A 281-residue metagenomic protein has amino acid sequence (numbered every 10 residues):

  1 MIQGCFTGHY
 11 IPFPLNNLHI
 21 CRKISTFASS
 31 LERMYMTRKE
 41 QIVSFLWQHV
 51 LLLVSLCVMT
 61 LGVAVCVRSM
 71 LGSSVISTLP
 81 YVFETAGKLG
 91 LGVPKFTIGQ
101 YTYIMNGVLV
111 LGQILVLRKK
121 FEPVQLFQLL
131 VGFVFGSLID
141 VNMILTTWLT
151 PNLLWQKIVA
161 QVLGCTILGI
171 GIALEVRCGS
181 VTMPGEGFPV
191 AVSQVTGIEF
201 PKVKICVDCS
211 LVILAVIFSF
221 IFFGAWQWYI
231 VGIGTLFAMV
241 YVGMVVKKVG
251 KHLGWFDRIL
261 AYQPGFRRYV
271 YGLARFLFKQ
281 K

Functional and structural regions predicted by a protein language model:
Q3, R22-K23, F83: Charged/polar low-complexity intrinsically disordered segments
P12, N16-H19, K23-T26, S30-E32: Short, positively charged and aromatic/hydrophobic N-terminal segments
T26, T37-K281: Core subunits and conserved enzymes of cellular information-processing and envelope-translocation systems across
